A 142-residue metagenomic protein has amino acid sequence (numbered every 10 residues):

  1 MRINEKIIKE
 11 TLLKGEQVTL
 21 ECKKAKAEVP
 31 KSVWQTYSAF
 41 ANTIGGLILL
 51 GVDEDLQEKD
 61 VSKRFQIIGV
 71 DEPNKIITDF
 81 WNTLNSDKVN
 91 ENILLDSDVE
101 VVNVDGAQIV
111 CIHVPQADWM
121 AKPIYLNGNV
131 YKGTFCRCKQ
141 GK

Functional and structural regions predicted by a protein language model:
M1-K142: Conserved N-terminal catalytic/coupling substructures associated with nucleotide/phosphate chemistry
